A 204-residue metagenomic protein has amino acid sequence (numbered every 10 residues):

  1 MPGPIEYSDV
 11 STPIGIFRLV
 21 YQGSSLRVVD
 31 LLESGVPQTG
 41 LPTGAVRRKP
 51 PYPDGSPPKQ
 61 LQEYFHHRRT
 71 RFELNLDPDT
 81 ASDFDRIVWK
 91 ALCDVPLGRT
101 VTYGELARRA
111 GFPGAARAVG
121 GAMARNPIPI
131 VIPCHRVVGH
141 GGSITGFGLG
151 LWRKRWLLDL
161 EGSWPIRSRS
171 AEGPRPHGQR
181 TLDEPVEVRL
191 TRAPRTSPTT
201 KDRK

Functional and structural regions predicted by a protein language model:
M1-P113, L160, W164-K204: Basic nucleic-acid-binding alpha-helical/helix-turn surface characteristic of O6-alkylguanine DNA
G114-R155: Short glycine/serine-rich loop segments
